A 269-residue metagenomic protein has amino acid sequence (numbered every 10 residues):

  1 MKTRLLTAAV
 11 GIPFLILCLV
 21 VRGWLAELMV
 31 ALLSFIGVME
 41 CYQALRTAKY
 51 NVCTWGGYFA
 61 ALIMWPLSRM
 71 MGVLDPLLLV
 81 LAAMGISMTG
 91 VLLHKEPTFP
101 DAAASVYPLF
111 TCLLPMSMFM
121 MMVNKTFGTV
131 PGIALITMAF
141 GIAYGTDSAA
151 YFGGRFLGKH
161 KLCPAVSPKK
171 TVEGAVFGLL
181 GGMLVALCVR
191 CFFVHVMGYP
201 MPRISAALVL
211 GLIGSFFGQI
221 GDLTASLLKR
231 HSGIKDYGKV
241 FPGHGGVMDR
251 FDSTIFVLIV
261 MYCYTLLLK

Functional and structural regions predicted by a protein language model:
M1-L212: Membrane-embedded alpha-helical bundles of polytopic integral membrane proteins
T7, A150-Y151, K170-G182, G218-G221 (+2 more regions): Alpha-helical transmembrane segments that form the membrane-embedded catalytic/substrate-binding core of multi-pass
A9-G11, T47, S226, D236 (+1 more regions): Enrichment for repetitive, rod-forming helical segments
I142-G145, F217-G221: Short helix-coil transition sites and intra-membrane helix breaks within transmembrane domains of multi-pass
R155-F156, L227-G233, I255, V260: Re-entrant/interfacial helical elements at transmembrane boundaries that shape and gate the permeation pathway
R230-S253: Interfacial loop-to-transmembrane junctions
C263-K269: Juxtamembrane boundary at the C-terminal end of a transmembrane helix
